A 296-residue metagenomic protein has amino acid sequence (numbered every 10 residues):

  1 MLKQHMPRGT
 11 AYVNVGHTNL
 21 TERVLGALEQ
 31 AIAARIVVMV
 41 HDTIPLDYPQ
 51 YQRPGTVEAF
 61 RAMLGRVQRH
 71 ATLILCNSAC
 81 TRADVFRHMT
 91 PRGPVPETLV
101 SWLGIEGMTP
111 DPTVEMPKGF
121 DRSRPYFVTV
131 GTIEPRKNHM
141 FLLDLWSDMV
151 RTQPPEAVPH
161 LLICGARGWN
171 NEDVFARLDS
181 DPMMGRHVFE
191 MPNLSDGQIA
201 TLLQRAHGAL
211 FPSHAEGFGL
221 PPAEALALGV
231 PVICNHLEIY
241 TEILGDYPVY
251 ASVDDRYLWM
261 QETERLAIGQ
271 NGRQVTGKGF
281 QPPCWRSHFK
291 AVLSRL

Functional and structural regions predicted by a protein language model:
M1-L296: Carbohydrate transferase catalytic cores enriched for Leloir-type hexosyltransferases
